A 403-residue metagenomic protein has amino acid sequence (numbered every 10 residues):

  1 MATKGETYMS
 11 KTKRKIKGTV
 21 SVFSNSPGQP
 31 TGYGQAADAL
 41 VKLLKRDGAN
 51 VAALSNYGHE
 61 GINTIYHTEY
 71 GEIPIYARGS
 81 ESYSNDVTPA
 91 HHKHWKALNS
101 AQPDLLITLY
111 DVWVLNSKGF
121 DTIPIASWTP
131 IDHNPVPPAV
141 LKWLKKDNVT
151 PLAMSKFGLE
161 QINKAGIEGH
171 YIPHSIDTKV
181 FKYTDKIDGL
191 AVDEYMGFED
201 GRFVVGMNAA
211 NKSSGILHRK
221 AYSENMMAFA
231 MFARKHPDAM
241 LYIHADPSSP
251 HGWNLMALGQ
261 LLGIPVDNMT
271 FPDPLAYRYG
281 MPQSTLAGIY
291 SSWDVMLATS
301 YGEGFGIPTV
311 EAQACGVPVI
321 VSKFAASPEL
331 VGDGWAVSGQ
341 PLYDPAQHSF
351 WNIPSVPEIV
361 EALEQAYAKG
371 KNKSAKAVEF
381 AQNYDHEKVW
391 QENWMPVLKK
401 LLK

Functional and structural regions predicted by a protein language model:
S21-V22, F198-K220, M226-F229, L241: Conserved donor-binding/catalytic core segment of Leloir-type glycosyltransferases
N63-E160: Extended catalytic core of nucleotide-activated donor transferases of GT-like folds
K182-F198: A short helix/loop element that forms part of the nucleotide-sugar donor recognition site in Leloir-type
G252-G288: Nucleotide-activated donor-binding/catalytic signature segment of Leloir-type glycosyltransferases, i.e., the conserved
Y301: Aromatic "clamp/platform" in nucleotide-sugar-dependent glycosyltransferases that forms part of the donor/acceptor
T309, P318-V321, V331, W335: Short hydrophobic beta-strand element within catalytic cores of glycosyltransferases and related nucleotide-activated
P328-Q365: Change "using UDP/GDP/dTDP sugars" to "using nucleotide sugars
P354, E358, A368-V397: A charged, aromatic-enriched C-terminal amphipathic alpha-helix characteristic of glycosyltransferases across folds
